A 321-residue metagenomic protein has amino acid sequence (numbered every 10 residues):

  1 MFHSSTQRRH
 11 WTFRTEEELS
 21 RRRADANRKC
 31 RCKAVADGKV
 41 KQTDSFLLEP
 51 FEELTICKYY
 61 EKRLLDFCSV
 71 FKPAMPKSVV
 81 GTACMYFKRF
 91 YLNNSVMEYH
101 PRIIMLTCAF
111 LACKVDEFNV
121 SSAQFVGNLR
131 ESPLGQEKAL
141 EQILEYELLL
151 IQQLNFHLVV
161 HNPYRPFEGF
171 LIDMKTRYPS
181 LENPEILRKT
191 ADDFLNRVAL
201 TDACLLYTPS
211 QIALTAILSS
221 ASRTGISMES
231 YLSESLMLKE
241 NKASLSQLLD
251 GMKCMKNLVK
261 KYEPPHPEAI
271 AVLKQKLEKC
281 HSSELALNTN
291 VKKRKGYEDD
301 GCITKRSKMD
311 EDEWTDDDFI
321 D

Functional and structural regions predicted by a protein language model:
M1-Y99, I103, L111-G127, L144 (+3 more regions): Acidic, Ser/Thr/Pro-rich regulatory low-complexity segments at or just upstream of the first helical elements of major
H3-T6, W11-R14, A199-L214, S219-D321: C-terminal region detector
R14, L48, V120, K138 (+3 more regions): Short coil/turn linker and secondary-structure boundary residues
Y59-K62, P73-M85, M97-L106, C113-E137 (+3 more regions): Extended intrinsically disordered, low-complexity coil regions enriched in Ser, Thr, Gly, Ala and often Pro
F67, V115, Q142-M228: Surface-exposed interaction/gating patches
S95, Q136-E137, A199-A203: Eukaryotic intrinsically disordered and solvent-exposed regulatory patches
L106-T107, E168: Amphipathic alpha-helical elements of HEAT/ARM-like alpha-solenoid repeat scaffolds that form extended
